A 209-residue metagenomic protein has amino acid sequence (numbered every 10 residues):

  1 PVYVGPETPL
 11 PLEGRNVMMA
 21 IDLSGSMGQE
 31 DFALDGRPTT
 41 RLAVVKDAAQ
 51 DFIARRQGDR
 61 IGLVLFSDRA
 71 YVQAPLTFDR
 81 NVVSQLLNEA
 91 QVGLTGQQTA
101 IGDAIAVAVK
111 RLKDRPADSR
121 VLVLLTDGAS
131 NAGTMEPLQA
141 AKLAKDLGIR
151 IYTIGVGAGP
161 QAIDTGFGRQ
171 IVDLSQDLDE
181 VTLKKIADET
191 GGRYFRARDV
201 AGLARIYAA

Functional and structural regions predicted by a protein language model:
P1-P11, A209: C-terminal signal-anchor/stop-transfer transmembrane helix together with its immediate cytosolic, Lys/Arg-enriched
T8-R15, M27-R60, T77-R80, S84: …and closely analogous acidic/polar surface helices at protein-protein or active-site interfaces in A-domain-like
L12-M18, D47, R56-I61, Y71 (+4 more regions): Extracytoplasmic
L23-F32, A129-A132: Short acidic, Gly/Ser-rich segments with clustered Asp/Glu that frequently serve as metal-coordination loops in enzyme
Q57-A90, A106-R115, A162-E180, A204-A208: Short beta-strand-loop
V83, L183, T190, Y194-F195: Scaffold/interface architecture of coatomer-like assemblies
G96-T99, K110, S119-V121, G128-E189 (+1 more regions): VWA/integrin I-like adhesion module and closely mimicked acidic/polar interface patches used
R193-A209: Juxtamembrane amphipathic/hinge helix adjacent to a transmembrane helix
